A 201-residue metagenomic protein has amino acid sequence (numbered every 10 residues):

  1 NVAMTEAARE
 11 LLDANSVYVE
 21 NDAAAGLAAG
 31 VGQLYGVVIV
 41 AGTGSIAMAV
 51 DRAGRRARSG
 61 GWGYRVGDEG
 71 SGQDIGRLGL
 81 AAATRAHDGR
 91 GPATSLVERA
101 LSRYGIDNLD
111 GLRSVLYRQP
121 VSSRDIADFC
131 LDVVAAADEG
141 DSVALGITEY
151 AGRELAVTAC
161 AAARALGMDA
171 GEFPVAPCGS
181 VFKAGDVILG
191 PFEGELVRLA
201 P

Functional and structural regions predicted by a protein language model:
N1-T94: Phosphate-binding/catalytic loop of phosphoryl-transfer enzymes
R9-E10, A29-Y35, L80-P201: ATP-binding/phosphotransfer module of carbohydrate and carboxylate kinases, centering on a glycine-rich
